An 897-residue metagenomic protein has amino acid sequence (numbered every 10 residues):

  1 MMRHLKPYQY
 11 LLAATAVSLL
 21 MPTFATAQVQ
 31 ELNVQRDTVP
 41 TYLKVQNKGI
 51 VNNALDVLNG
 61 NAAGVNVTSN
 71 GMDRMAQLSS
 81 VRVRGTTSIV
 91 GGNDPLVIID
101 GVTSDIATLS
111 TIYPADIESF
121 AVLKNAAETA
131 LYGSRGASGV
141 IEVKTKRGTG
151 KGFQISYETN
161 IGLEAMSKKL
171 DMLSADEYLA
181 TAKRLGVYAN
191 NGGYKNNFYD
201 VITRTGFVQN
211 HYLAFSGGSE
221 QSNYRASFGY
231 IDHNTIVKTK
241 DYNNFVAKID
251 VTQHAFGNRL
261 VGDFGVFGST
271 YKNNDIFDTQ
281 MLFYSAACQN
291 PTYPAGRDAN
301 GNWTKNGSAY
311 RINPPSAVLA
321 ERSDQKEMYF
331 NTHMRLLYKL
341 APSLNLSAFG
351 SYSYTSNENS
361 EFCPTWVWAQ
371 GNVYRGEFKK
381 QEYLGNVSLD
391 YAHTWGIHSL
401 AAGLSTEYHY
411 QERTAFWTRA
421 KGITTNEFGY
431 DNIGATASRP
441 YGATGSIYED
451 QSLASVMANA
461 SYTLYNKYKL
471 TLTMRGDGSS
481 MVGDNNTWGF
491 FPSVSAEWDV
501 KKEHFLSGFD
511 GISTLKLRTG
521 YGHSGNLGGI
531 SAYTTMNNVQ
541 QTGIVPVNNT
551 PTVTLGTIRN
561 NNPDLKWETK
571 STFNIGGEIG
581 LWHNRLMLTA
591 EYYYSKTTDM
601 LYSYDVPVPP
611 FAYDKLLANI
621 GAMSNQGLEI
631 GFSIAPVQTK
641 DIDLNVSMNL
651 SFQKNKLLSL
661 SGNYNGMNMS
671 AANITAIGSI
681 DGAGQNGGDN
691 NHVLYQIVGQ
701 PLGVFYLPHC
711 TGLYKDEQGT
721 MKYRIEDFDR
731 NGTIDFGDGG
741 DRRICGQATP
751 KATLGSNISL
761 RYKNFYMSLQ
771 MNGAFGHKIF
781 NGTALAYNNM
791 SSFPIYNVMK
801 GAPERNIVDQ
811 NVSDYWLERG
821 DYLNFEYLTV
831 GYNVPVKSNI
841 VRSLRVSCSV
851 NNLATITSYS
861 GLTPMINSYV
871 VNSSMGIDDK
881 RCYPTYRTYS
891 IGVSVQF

Functional and structural regions predicted by a protein language model:
M1-F256, L260-S269, P315, Y329-N331 (+8 more regions): Short, small/polar-rich motifs associated with maturation and membrane association, primarily at protein termini
V97, H393, Y462, V704 (+2 more regions): Short aromatic-centered micro-motifs
S156-N191, W417-R419, A618, A635-G746 (+2 more regions): Conserved small-residue
G206-Q209, N244, D250-F256, F264-T270 (+5 more regions): Extracellular/periplasmic, surface-exposed regions of secreted and cell-surface proteins
Q280-P315: Acidic, glycine-rich flexible loop segments
G732-T733, Y766-Y827, L862: C-terminal beta-barrel architecture of Gram-negative outer-membrane proteins
Q747-I779: Glycine-rich, aromatic-lined ligand/substrate-binding cores of catalytic and carbohydrate-binding domains
